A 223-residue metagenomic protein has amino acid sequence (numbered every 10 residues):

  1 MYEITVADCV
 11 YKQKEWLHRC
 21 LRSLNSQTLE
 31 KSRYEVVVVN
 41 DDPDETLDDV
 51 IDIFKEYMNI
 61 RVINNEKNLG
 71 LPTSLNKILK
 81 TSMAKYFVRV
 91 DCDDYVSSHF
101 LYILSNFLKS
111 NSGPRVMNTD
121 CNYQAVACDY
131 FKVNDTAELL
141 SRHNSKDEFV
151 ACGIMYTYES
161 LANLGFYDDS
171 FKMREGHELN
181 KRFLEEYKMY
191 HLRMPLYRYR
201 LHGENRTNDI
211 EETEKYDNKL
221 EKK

Functional and structural regions predicted by a protein language model:
Q13-Q27: Short, well-formed alpha-helical segments that are part of the catalytic scaffolds of diverse glycosyltransferases
N25-I63: Acidic donor-binding segment of Leloir-type glycosyltransferases
N65-S82: Glycine-rich, basic loop-to-helix element that forms the pyrophosphate-binding segment of sugar-nucleotide handling
F87: Short aromatic/hydrophobic "clamp" motif used to bind/position activated sugar donors
H99-F131: Conserved donor NDP-sugar-binding/catalytic core segment of glycosyltransferases
A137-M155: A recurrent flexible, glycine/aromatic-enriched loop bordering the glycosyltransferase active site that acts as
S141-N144, Y199-H202, N208-K223: Catalytic core of nucleotide-sugar-dependent glycosyltransferases
K172-L179: Acidic donor-binding loop at a coil-to-helix junction in glycosyltransferase catalytic cores that engages
